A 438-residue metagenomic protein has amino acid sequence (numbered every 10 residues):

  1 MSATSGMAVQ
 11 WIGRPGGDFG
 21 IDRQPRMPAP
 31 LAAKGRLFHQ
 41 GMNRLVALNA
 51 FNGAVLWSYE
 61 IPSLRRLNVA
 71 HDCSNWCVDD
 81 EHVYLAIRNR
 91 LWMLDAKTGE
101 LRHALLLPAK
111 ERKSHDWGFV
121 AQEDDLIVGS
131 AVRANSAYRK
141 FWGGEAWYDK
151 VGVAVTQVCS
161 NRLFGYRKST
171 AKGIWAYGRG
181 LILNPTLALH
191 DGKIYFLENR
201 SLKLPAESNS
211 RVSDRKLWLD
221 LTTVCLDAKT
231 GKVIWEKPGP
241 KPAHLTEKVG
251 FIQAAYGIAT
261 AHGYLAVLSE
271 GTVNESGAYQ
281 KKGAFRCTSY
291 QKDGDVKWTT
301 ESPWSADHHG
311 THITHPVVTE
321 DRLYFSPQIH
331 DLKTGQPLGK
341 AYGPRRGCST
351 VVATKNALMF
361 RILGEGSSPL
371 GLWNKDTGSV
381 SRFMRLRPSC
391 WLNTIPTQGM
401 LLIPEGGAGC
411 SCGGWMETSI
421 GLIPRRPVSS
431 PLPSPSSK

Functional and structural regions predicted by a protein language model:
M1-Q24, T170-K172: A short helix->beta-strand "capping" segment at the edge of beta-propeller domains
G13-G20, W57-Y59, S63-R66, E100-A109 (+6 more regions): A short beta-strand motif characteristic of beta-propeller blades
D22-L45, L67-W92, R112-L163, Y177-T223 (+6 more regions): Repeat-blade elements of multi-bladed beta-propeller folds
Q40-I61, D95: Beta-propeller domains
A47, M93, G165, C225 (+5 more regions): Conserved blade-register residue in beta-propeller folds
A50-N52, D95-G99, R167-T170, D227-T230 (+3 more regions): Short loop/turn segments that connect beta-strands within beta-propeller blades
G371, S379-L392: Strand-loop-strand
C390-S437: Blade-level signature of beta-propeller repeat domains, shared across WD40, Kelch, NHL, RCC1 and BNR/Asp-box propellers
